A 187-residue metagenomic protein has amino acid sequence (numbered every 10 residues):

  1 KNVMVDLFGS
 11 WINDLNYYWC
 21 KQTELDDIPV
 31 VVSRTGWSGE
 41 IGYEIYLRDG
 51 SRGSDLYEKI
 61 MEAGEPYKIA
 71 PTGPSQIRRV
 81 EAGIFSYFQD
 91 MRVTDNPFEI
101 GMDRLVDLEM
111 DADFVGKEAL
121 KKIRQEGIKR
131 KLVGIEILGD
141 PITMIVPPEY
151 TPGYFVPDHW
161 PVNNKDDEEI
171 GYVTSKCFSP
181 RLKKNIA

Functional and structural regions predicted by a protein language model:
K1-A187: Conserved, structured C-terminal
